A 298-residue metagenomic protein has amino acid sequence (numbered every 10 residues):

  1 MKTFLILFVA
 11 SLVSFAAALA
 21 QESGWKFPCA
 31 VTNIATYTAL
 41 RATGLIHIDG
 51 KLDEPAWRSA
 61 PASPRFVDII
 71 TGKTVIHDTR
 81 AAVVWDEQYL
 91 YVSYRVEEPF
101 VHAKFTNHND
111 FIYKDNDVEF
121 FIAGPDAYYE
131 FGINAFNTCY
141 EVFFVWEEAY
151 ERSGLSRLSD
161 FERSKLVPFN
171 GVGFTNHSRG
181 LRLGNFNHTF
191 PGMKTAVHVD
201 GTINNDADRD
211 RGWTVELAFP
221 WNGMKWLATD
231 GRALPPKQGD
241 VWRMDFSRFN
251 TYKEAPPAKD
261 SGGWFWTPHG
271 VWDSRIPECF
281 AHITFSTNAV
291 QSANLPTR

Functional and structural regions predicted by a protein language model:
M1-F4: Positively charged n-region of N-terminal signal peptides that target proteins for export
I6-F15: Bacterial N-terminal signal peptides
A16-A20: Boundary at the C-terminal end of the N-terminal hydrophobic targeting segment
Q21-R298: Structural preference for beta-rich elements and adjacent junctions enriched in aromatics
